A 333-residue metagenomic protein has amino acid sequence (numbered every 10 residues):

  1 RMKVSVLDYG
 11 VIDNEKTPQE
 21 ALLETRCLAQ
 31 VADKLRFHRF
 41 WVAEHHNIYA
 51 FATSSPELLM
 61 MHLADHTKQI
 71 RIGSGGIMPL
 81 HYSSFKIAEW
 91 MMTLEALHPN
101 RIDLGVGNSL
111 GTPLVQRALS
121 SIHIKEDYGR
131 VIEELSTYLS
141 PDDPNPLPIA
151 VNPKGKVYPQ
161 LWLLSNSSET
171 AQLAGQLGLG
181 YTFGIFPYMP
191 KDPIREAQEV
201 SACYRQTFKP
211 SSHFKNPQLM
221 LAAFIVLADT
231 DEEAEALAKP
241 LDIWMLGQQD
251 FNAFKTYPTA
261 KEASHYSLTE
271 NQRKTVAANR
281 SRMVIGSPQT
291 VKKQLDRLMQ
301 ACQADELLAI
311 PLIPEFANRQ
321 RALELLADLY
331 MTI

Functional and structural regions predicted by a protein language model:
R1-T67: N-terminal beta1-alpha1-beta2 module of alpha/beta enzyme domains
M2-V4, F37-R39, T67-I72, L97-D103 (+4 more regions): Short, well-ordered coil/turn segments that N-cap beta-strands
K3, L7-P18, L80-D142, M189: Flexible, glycine-rich active-site loops centered on histidine and acidic residues that chelate a metal or position
V4, A32, R36, E44 (+6 more regions): Conserved, mostly hydrophobic/aromatic
D8-L23, I77-F85, G155-S165, N279-P288: Active-site mouth loops of central-metabolism enzymes
R39-L59, L63, M78, I185-D192 (+1 more regions): Glycine-rich, proline-tolerant flexible connector loops at the mouths of alpha/beta enzymes
K125-I149, D192-A304: An alpha-helical appendage that flanks or caps ligand/catalytic pockets
E169-A197: A conserved active-site cap/scaffold subdomain adjacent to cofactor or substrate pockets
